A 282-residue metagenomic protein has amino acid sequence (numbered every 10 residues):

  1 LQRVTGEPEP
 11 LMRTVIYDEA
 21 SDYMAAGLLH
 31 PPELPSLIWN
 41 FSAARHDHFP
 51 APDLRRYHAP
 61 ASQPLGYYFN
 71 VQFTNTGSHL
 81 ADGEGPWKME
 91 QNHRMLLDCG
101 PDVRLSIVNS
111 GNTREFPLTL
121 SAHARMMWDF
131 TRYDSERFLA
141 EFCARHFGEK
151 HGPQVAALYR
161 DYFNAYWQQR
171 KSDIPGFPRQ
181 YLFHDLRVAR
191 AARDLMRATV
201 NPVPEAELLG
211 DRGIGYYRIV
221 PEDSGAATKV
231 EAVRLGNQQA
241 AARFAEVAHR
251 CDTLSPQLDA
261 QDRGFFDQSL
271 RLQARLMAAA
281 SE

Functional and structural regions predicted by a protein language model:
L1-E282: Substrate-binding groove of N-acetylhexosamine-processing glycoside hydrolases
